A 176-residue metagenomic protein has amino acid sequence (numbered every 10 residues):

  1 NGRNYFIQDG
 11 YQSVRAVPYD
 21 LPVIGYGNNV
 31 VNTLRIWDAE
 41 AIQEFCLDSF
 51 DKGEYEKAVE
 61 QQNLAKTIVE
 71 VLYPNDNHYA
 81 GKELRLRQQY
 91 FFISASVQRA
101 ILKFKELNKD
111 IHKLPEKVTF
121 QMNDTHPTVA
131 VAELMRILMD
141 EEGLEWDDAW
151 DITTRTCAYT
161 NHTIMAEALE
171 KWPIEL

Functional and structural regions predicted by a protein language model:
N1-L176: A conserved ligand/cofactor-binding region detector
